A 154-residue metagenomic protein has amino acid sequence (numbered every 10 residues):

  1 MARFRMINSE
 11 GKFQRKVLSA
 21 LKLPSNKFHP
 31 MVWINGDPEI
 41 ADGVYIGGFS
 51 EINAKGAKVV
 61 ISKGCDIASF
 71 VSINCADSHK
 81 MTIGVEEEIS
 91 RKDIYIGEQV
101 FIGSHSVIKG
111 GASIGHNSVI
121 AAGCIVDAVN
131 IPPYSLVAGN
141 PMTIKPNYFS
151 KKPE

Functional and structural regions predicted by a protein language model:
M1-G43: Extended, small-residue-rich solenoid/repeat segments and analogous flexible loops that form exposed scaffolds
W33-I40, Y45-S113, V129, N140-P141 (+1 more regions): Flexible, glycine/small-residue-enriched loop-and-beta-strand segment within the central core of proteins
S62-G64, N117-G123: Outer-envelope exported proteins of Gram-negative bacteria
F101, V119, L136-A138: Short-chain dehydrogenase/reductase
V129, Y134-S135: Glycine-centered loop/turn motifs
